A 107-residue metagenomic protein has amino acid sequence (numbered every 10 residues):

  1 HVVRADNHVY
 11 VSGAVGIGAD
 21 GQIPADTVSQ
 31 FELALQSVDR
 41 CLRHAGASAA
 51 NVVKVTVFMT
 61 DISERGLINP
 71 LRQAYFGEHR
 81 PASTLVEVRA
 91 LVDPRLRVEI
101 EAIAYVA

Functional and structural regions predicted by a protein language model:
H1-A107: Short, polar/acidic, helix-capping and beta-turn segments at strand->helix junctions that line the mouths
